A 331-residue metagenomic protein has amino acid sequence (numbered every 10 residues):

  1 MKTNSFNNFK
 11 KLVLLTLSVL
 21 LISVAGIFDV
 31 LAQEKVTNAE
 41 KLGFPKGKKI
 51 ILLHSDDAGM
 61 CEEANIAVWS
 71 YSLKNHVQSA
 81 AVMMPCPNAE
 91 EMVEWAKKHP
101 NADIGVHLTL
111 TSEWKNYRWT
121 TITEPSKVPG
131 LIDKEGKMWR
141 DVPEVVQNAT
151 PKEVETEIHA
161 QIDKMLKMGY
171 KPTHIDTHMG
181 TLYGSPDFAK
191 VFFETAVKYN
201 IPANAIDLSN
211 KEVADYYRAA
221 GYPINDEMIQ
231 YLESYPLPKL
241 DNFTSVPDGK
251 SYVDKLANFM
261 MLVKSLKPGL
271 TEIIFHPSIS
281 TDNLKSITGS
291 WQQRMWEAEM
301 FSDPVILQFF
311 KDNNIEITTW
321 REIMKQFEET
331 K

Functional and structural regions predicted by a protein language model:
T3, K11-L14, L21, F28-L52: N-terminal pre-catalytic segment of deacetylase/amide-hydrolase enzymes
K41-K115: Active-site beta->alpha N-cap acidic-glycine motif
G43, V68-K74, E91-D103, T120-D133 (+3 more regions): Acidic (Asp/Glu)-rich catalytic clusters
I50-L52, V77-A81, N101-H107, P172-D176 (+4 more regions): Structural preference for beta-strand elements that scaffold enzyme active sites
P85, H107-E113, H178-G180, L208-K211 (+3 more regions): Active-site beta-loop-alpha junctions enriched in small/polar residues
N101-H159: Substrate-binding cleft of extracellular glycoside hydrolase catalytic domains
P151-E233, G249-K255, K264: Catalytic domains of cell-wall/extracellular-matrix polysaccharide-remodeling enzymes, centered on de-N-acetylation
A203-I206, I287-K331: C-terminal domain-boundary segment and adjacent tail
